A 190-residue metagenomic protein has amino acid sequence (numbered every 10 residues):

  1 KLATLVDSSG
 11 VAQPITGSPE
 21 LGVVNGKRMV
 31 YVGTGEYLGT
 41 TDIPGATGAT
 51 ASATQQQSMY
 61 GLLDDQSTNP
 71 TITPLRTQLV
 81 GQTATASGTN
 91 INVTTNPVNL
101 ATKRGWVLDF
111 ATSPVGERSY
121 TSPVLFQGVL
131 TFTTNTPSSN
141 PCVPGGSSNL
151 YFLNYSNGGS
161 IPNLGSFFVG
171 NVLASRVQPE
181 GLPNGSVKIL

Functional and structural regions predicted by a protein language model:
K1-L190: Beta-propeller fold recognition
